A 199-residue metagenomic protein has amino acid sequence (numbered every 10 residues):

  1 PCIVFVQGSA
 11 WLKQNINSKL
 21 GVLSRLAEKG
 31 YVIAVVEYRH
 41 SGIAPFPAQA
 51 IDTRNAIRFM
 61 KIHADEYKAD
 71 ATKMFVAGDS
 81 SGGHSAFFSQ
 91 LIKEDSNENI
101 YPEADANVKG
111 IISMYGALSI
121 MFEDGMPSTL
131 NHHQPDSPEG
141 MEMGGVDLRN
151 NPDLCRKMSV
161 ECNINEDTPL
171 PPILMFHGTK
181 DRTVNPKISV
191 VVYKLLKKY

Functional and structural regions predicted by a protein language model:
P1-Y199: Alpha/beta-hydrolase superfamily serine-hydrolase fold, recognizing
